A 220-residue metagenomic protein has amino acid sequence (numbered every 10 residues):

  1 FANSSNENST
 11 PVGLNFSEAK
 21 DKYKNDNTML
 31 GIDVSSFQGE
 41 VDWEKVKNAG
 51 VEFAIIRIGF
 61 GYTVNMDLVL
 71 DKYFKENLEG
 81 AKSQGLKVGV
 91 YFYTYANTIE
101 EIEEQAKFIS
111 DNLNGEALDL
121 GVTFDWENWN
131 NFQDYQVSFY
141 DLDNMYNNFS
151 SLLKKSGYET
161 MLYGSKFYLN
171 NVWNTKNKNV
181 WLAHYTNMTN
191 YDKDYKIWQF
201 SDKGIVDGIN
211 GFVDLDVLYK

Functional and structural regions predicted by a protein language model:
F1-N6: Gram-positive cell-envelope targeting signals
E7-Q38, T175-K220: Functionally critical loop-and-helix segments that line ligand-binding/catalytic clefts of soluble enzyme domains
K24-N144, N148, K154-S156: Substrate-binding cleft of extracellular glycoside hydrolase catalytic domains
V88, E159-T160, V180: Hydrophobic anchor at the start of a short beta-strand that flanks the dinucleotide cofactor-binding loop
F92, G164, H184: Short beta-strand/turn micro-motifs composed of small residues that flank or help shape donor/cofactor-binding pockets
A106-N114, W173-L182: Short, electropositive alpha-helical surface patch
N131-F132, L169-V172: Short catalytic/ligand-binding loop motif for oxyanion handling, primarily in non-cytosolic enzymes, centered on
G157-N170: Aromatic-lined carbohydrate-recognition surfaces of secreted/lumenal glycan-active proteins
